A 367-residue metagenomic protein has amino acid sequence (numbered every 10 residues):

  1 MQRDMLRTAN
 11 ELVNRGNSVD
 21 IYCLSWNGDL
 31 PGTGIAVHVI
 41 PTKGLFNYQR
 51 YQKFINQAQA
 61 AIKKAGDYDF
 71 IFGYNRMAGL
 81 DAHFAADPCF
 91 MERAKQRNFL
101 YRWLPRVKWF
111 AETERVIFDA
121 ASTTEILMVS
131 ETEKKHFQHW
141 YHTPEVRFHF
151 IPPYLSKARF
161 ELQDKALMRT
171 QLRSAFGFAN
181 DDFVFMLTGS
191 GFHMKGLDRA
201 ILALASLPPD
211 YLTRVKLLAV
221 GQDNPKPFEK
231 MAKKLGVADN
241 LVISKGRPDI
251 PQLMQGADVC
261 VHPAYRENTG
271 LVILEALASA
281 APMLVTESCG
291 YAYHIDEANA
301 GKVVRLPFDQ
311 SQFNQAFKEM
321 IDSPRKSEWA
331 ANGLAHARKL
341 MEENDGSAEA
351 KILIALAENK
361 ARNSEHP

Functional and structural regions predicted by a protein language model:
R3-R7, F183, L187-S206, K226: A conserved mid-protein helix/loop that constitutes part of the nucleotide-sugar donor-binding site
L24-W26, T188-F192, V215-E229: Glycosyltransferase donor-sugar binding loop
R106-V129, K134-K135: Membrane-proximal helix-turn-helix segments that form the acceptor-binding/catalytic region of lipid-linked
F228-G246: Nucleotide-activated donor-binding/catalytic signature segment of Leloir-type glycosyltransferases, i.e., the conserved
G246-R247, L253-A257: Short alpha-helical donor nucleotide-sugar binding micro-motif in glycosyltransferases
Y265: Aromatic "clamp/platform" in nucleotide-sugar-dependent glycosyltransferases that forms part of the donor/acceptor
P282-T286: Short hydrophobic beta-strand element within catalytic cores of glycosyltransferases and related nucleotide-activated
A292-K318: Change "using UDP/GDP/dTDP sugars" to "using nucleotide sugars
